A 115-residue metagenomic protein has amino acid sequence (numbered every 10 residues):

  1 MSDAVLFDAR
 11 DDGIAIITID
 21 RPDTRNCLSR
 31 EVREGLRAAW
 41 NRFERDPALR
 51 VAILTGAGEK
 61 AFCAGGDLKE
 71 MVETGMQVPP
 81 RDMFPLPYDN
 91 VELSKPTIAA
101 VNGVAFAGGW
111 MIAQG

Functional and structural regions predicted by a protein language model:
M1-E59: Conserved CoA-thioester-binding segment of acyl-CoA-metabolizing enzymes
I17, L54, D67, I112-Q114: Hydrophobic/aromatic residues within transmembrane alpha-helices of multi-pass small-molecule transporters
D20, G66, N102: Histidine-centered beta-alpha loop that forms part of the nucleotide-sugar donor binding/catalytic region in diverse
C27, C63, G108: Residues that form or flank phosphate/diphosphate-binding pockets in enzymes that use nucleotide phosphates
L28, L68, V101: Hydrophobic pocket-lining residues within nucleotide cofactor-binding pockets
G56-E92, A105: Glycine- (often His-adjacent) and acidic-residue-rich active-site loop that binds/positions the CoA thioester
D89-G115: Glycine-rich beta-to-alpha active-site loop
